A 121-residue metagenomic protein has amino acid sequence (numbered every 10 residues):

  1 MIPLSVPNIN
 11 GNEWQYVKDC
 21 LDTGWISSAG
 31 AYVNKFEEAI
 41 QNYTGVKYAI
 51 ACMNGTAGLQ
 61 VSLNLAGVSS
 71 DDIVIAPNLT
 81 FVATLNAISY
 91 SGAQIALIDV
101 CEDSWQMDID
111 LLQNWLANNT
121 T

Functional and structural regions predicted by a protein language model:
M1-I26: N-terminal "arm"/small-domain region of PLP-dependent enzymes with the aminotransferase-like
A29-I73, A87-S91, L97-D99, N118-N119: Phosphate-binding glycine-rich loop
L79, A93, V100-E102: Active-site loop/turn elements of alpha/beta-hydrolase fold enzymes, especially the short glycine-/histidine-rich
T80-L85: Conserved coil-to-alpha-helix start sites within the AMP-binding
D103-T121: Active-site phosphate-binding strand-loop segment of PLP-dependent enzymes
